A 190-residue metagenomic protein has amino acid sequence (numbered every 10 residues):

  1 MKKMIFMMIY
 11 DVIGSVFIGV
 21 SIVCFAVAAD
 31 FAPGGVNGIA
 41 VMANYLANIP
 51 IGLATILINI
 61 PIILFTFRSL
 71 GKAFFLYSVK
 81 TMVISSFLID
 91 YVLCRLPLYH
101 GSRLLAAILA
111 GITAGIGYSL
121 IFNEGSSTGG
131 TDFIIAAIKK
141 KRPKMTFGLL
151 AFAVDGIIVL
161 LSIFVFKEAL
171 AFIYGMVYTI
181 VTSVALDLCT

Functional and structural regions predicted by a protein language model:
M1-T190: Core subunits and conserved enzymes of cellular information-processing and envelope-translocation systems across
